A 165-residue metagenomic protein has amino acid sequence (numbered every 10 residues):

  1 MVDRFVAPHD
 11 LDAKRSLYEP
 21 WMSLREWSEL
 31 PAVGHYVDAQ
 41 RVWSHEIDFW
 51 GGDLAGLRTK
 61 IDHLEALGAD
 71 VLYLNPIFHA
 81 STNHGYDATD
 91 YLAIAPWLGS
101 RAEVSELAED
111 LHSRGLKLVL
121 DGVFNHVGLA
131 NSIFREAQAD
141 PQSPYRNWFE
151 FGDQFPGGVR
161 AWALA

Functional and structural regions predicted by a protein language model:
M1-L120, N125-A165: N-terminal structural segment of carbohydrate-active enzymes
